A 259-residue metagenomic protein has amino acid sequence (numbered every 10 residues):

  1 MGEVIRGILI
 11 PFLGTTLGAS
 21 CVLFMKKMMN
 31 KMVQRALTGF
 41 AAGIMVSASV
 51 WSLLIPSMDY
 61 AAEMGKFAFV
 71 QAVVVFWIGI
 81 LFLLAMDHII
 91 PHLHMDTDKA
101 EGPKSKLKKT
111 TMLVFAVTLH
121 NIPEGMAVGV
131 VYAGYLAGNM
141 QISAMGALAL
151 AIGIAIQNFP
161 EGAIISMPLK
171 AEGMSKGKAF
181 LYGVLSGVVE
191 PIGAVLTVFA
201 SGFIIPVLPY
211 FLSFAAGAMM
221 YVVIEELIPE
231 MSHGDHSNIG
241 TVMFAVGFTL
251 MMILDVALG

Functional and structural regions predicted by a protein language model:
M1-G259: Intrinsically disordered, metal-sensing/regulatory segments
